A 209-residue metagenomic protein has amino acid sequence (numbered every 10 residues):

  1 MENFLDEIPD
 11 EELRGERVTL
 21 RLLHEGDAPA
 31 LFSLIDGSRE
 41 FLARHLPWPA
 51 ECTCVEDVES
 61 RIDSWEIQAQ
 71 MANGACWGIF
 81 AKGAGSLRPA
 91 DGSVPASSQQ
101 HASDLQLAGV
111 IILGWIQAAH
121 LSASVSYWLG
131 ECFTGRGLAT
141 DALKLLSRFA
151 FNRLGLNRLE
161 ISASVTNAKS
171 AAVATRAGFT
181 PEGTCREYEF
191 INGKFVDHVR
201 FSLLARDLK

Functional and structural regions predicted by a protein language model:
M1-A30, L34-F41, C76-G85, P89-G92 (+1 more regions): Acyl-donor (CoA/ACP) binding surface of acyl/acetyltransferases
E25, D36, C52-E59, N73: Generic alpha-helical scaffold signal
A43-S64: Conserved GNAT-fold acetyl-CoA-binding loop/helix
D57-S64, G74, G78, I112: Generic beta-strand or strand-like secondary-structure segments
Q68-A72: Soluble sensory domains of the PAS superfamily and closely related sensory modules
